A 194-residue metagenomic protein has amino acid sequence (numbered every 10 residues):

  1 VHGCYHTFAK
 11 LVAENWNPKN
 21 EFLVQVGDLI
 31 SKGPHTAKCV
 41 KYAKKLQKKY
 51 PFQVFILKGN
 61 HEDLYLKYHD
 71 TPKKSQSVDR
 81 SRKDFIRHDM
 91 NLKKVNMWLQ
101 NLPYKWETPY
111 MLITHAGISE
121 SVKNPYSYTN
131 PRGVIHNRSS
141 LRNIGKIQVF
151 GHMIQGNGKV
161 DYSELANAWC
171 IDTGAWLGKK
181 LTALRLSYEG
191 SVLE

Functional and structural regions predicted by a protein language model:
V1-Y42: N-terminal active-site segment of His-dependent metallophosphoesterases
H2, M111-G117, W169-I171: Active-site-proximal beta-strand elements of phosphoester/diester hydrolases
H2-T7, S31-P34, H61-L66, W106 (+3 more regions): Active-site environment of divalent metal-dependent phosphoester hydrolases
P18, K32-I113, Y126, V134-S139: Active-site neighborhood of divalent metal-dependent phosphoester bond hydrolases
L23-Q25, I56-L57, L112, V149 (+1 more regions): Residue-level marker for buried hydrophobic side chains located in beta-strands that build the well-ordered beta-sheet
E107, H115, A183-S187: Short, well-ordered beta-strand micro-motif
G117-Y126: Divalent-metal (often Zn2+) His-rich catalytic cores of metallo-beta-lactamase-fold enzymes
S127-E194: Conserved beta-sheet core of the metallophosphoesterase superfamily
